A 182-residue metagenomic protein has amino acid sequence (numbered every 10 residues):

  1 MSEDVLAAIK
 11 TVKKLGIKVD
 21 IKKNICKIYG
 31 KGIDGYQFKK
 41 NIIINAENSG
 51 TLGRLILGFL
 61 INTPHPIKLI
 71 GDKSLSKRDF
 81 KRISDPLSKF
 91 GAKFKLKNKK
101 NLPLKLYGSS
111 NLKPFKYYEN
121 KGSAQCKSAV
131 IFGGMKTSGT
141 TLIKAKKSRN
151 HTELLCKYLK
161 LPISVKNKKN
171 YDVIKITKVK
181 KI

Functional and structural regions predicted by a protein language model:
M1-I182: Short, structured segments at the rim of ligand-binding sites
